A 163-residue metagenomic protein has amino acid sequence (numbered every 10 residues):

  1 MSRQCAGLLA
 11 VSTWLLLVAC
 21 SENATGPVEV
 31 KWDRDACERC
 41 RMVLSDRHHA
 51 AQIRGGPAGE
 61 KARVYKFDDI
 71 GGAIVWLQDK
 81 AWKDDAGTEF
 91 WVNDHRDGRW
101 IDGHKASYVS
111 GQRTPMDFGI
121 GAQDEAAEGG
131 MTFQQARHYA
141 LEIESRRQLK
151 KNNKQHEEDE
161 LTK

Functional and structural regions predicted by a protein language model:
M1-L9: Bacterial N-terminal signal peptides that target proteins for export
L16-A19: C-terminal motif of bacterial Sec signal peptides marking the signal peptidase cleavage site
S21-N23: Bacterial signal peptide processing site
T25-W32: Short, flexible, mixed-charge glycine/proline-rich loop motifs that serve as phosphate/nucleic-acid-contacting
R34-K66, I70-G71: Post-signal-peptide N-terminal segment of Sec-exported extracytoplasmic proteins
R41-L44, I74-D84, E144-R147: Sec/Tat-exported extracytoplasmic proteins
K61-D102, S107-V109: Mature extracytoplasmic domains of secretory-pathway proteins
I120-K163: C-terminal partner/receptor-binding element of secreted or periplasmic proteins
